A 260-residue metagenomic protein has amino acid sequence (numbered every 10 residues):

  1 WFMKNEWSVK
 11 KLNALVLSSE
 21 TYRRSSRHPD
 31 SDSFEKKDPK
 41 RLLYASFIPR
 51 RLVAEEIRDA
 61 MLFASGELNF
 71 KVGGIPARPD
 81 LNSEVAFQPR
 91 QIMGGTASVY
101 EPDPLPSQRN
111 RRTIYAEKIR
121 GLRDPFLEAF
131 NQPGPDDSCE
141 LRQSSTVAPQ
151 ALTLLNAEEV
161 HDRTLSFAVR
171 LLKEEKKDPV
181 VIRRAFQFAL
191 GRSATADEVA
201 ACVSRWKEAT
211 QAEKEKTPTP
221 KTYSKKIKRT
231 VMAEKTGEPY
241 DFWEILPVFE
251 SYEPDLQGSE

Functional and structural regions predicted by a protein language model:
W1-M3, A200-Q211: Amphipathic alpha-helical segments that form the core helices of the histone-fold
M3, K10, R23, R27-A189 (+2 more regions): An acidic, gly/pro-interrupted, aromatic-rich
K11-S18: Beta-strand segments within the central parallel beta-sheet cores of soluble alpha/beta enzyme folds
N13, R183, T195-V203: Short, well-structured alpha-helical segments
E20, R24-H28, T210-T217: Short amphipathic alpha-helical interaction/hinge segments
D80-S83, W206-E215: Short regulatory "switch" loops immediately downstream of catalytic or recognition motifs within protein catalytic
